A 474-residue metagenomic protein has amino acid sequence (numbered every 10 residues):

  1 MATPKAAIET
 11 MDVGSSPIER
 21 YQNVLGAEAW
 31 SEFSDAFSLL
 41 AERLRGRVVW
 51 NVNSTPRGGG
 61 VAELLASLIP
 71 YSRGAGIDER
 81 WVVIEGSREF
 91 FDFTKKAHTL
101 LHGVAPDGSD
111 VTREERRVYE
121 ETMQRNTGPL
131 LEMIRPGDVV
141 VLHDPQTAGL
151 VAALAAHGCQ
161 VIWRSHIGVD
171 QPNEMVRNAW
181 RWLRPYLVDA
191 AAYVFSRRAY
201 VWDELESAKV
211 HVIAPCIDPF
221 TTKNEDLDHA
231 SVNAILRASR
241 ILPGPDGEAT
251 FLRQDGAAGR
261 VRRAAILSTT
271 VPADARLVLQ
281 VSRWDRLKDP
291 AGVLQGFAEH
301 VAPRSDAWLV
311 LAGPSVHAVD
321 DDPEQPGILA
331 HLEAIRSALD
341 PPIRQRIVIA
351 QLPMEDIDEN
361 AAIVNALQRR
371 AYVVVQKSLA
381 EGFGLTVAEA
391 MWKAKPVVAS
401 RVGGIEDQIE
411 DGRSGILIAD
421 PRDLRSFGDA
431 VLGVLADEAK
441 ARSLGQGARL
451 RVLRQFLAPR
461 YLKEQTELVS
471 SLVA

Functional and structural regions predicted by a protein language model:
M1-A474: Catalytic cores of nucleotide-sugar-dependent glycosyltransferases that transfer UDP/GDP/TDP-activated
